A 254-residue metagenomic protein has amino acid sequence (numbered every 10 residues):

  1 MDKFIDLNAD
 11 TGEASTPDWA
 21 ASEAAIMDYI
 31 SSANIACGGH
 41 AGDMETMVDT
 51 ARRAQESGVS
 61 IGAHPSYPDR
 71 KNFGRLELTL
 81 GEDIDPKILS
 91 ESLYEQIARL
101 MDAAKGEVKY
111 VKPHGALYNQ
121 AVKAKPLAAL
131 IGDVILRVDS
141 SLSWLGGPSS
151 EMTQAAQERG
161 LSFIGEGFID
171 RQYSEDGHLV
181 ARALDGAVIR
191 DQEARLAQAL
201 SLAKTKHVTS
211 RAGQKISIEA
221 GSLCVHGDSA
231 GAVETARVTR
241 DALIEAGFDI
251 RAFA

Functional and structural regions predicted by a protein language model:
D10, H64, V111, V225: Conserved, mostly hydrophobic/aromatic
S15-M47: A short alpha/beta connector and helix-capping loop motif
W19, A33-H40, F73-S90, A121-K125 (+2 more regions): Glycine-rich tight-turn/loop motif centered on a GG-T
A24-D28, D49-G62, D102-K105: Acidic (Asp/Glu)-rich catalytic clusters
R70-Y110: Glycine/small-residue-rich loop that forms an oxyanion/phosphate-binding "nest" at active or ligand-binding sites
K105-K109, H207-S217, D249-A254: Flexible, glycine/charged-enriched surface loops at secondary-structure junctions
L142, A236-A254: C-terminal domain-boundary segment and adjacent tail
S149-H207: Active-site rim beta-loop-alpha module in soluble metabolic enzymes
